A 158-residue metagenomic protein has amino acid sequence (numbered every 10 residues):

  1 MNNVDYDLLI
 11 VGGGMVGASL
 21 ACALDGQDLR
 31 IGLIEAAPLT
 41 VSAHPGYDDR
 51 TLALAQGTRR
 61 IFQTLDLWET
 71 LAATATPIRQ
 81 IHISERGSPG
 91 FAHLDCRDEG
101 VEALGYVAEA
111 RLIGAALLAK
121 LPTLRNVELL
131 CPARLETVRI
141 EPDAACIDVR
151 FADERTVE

Functional and structural regions predicted by a protein language model:
V4-D5, T74-E158: Conserved N-terminal helical subregion
V4-L33: N-terminal Rossmann-like FAD-binding beta1-loop-alpha1 element of flavoenzymes
L9, A37, R111: Anionic group-transfer/hydrolysis microenvironments
D25-R50: Glycine-rich FAD pyrophosphate-binding loop
D28, D66, N126: Short glycine-rich hinge loops at helix-strand junctions in the catalytic core of two-component histidine kinases
G46-R86: N-terminal FAD cofactor-binding segment of flavoenzymes
